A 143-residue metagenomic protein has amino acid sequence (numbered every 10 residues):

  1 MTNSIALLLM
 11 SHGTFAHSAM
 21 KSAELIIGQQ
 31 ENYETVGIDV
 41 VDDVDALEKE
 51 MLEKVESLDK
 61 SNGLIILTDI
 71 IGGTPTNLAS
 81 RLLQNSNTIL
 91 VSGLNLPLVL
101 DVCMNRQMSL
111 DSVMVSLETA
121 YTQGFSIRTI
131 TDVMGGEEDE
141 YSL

Functional and structural regions predicted by a protein language model:
M1-I65, I71-L143: N-terminal loops that bind phosphate or other acidic moieties and the adjacent beta-alpha structural core
